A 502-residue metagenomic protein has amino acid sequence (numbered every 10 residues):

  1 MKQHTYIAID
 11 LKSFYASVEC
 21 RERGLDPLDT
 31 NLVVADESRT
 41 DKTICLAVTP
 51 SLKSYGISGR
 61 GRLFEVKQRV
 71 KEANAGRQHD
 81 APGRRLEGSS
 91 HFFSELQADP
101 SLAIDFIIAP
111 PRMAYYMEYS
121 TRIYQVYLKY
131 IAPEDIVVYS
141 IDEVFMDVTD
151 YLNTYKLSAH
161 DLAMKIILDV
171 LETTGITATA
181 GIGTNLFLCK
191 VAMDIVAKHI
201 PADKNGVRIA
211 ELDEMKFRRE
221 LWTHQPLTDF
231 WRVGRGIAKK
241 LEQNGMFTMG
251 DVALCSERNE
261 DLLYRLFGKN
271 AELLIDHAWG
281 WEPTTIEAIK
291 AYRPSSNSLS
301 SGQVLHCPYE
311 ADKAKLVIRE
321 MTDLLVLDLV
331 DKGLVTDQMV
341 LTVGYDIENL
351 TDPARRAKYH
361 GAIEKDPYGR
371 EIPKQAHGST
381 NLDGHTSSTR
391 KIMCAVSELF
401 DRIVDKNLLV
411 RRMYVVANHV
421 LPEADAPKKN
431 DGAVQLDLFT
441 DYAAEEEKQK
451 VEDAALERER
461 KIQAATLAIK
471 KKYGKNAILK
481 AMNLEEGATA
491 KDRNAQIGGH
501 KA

Functional and structural regions predicted by a protein language model:
M1-D276, E282-I286, E445-A502: Gly/Gly-Pro- and Ser/Thr-rich, intrinsically disordered tail segments characteristic of DNA damage-repair and tolerance
A8, A103, D229, K239-V410: DNA-contacting surface of Y-family translesion DNA polymerases
K12-F14, S38-K42, Y345-L350, V420-A424: Short, charged/polar surface micro-motifs in flexible loops or helix N-caps
V18, G369-A502: Acidic, metal-coordinating catalytic segment for phosphate/diphosphate chemistry, firing primarily on the Nudix
T30, A178, D337-M339, M413 (+1 more regions): Change "...and in nucleic-acid phosphodiester-cleaving endonucleases..." to "...and in nucleic-acid processing enzymes
D80, D337, A354-A357, K428-N430 (+1 more regions): Composition- and surface-driven signal marking solvent-exposed, interaction-prone regions in large proteins
T184-F187, D276-W279, V335-I347, L409-P422 (+1 more regions): A glycine-rich phosphate-binding loop feature that marks nucleotide/adenosyl-phosphate handling sites
V191-A192, T351-A354, D425-K428: Short, well-ordered secondary-structure micro-motifs
